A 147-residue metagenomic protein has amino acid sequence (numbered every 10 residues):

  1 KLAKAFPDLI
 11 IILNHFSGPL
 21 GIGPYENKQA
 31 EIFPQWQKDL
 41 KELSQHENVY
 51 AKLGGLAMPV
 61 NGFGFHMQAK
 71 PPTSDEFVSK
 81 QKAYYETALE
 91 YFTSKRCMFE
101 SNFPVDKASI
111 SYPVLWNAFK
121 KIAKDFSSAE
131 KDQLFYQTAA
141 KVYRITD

Functional and structural regions predicted by a protein language model:
K1-M98: Catalytic pocket-lining loop regions of alpha/beta-barrel enzymes, especially the amidohydrolase/enolase/GH5 lineages
I10-I12, I22, I32, N102 (+3 more regions): Weak global preference for isoleucine
G18, F103-V105: Short, glycine/acidic-enriched loop or turn micro-motifs at the edges of active sites
A83-T87, Y91-M98, V105-D147: Mid-to-C-terminal alpha-helical segments outside catalytic/metal-binding sites
